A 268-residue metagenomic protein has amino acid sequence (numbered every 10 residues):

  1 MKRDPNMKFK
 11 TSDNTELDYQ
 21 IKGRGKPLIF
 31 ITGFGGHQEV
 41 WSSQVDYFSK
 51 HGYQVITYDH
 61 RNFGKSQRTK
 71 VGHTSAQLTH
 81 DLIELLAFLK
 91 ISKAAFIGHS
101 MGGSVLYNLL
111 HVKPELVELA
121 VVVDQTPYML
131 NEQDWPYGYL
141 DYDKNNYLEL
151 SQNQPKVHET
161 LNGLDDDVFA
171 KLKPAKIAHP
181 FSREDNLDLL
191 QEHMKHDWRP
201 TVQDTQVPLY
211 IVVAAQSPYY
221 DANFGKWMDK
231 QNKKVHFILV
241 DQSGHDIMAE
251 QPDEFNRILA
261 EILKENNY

Functional and structural regions predicted by a protein language model:
M1-L28, K50-Y53, S92, P180 (+2 more regions): Alpha/beta-hydrolase fold catalytic core
S12, K50, T57-I97, M101 (+1 more regions): Active-site loop/oxyanion-hole signature of alpha/beta-hydrolase fold enzymes
T15-K65: Conserved HGGG/HGGXW glycine-rich cap/lid loop of the alpha/beta-hydrolase fold
V40-S42, S66-G72, E132-Q133, A222-N223: Conserved catalytic-core motifs of eukaryotic protein kinase domains, centered on the activation segment
Y107-H111, L119-E149: Flexible "cap/lid" loop of the alpha/beta hydrolase fold
N131-Y137, L148-D204: Conserved alpha/beta-hydrolase catalytic His-Asp/Glu region
L209-S243, A249: Conserved loop-alpha-helix segment in the C-terminal half of the alpha/beta-hydrolase fold that carries the catalytic
V235-Y268: Catalytic active-site module of serine/aspartate enzymes centered on a nucleophile-bearing elbow/loop
